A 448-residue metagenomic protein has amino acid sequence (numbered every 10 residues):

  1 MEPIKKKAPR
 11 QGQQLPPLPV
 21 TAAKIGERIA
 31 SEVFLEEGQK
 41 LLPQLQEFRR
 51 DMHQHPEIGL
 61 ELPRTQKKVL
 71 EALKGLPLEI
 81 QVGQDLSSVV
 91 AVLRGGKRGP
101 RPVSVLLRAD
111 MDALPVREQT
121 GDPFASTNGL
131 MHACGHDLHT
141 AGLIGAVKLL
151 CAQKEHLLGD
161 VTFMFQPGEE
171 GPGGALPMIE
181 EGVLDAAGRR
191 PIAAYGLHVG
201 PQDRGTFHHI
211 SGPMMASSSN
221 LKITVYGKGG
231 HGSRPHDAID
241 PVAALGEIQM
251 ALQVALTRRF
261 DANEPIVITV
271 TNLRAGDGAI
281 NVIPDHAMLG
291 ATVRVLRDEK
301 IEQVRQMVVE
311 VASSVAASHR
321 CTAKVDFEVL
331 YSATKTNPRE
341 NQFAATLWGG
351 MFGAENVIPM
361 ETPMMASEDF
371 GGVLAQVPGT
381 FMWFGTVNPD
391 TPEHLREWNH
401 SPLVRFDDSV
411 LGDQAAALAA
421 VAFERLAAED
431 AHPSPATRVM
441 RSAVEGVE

Functional and structural regions predicted by a protein language model:
E2-A8, L15-A133, D137, A141-L158: Acidic/His- and Gly-rich active-site-bordering loop/insert found across diverse amide/peptide-bond hydrolases
E2-R10, L15-E27, A243-E448: Metal-dependent amide/peptide-bond hydrolase catalytic core, centered on the "pita-bread" metallohydrolase fold
R28, E32-L35, Q39-Q46, G59 (+15 more regions): Electropositive phosphate-/nucleotide-binding environments in soluble metabolic enzymes
M52, A91, L107, H136 (+8 more regions): Divalent metal-coordination and catalytic microenvironments
E57, D110-D112, G168, G200 (+3 more regions): Active-site beta-loop-alpha junctions enriched in small/polar residues
L106-R108, H198, L221-I223, F381-V387: Non-cysteine beta-strand/loop elements that form the S-adenosyl-L-methionine
A113-M131, D137-L138, L150-P284, E368 (+1 more regions): Histidine/acidic-residue-rich, glycine-tolerant segments that coordinate divalent metal ions
